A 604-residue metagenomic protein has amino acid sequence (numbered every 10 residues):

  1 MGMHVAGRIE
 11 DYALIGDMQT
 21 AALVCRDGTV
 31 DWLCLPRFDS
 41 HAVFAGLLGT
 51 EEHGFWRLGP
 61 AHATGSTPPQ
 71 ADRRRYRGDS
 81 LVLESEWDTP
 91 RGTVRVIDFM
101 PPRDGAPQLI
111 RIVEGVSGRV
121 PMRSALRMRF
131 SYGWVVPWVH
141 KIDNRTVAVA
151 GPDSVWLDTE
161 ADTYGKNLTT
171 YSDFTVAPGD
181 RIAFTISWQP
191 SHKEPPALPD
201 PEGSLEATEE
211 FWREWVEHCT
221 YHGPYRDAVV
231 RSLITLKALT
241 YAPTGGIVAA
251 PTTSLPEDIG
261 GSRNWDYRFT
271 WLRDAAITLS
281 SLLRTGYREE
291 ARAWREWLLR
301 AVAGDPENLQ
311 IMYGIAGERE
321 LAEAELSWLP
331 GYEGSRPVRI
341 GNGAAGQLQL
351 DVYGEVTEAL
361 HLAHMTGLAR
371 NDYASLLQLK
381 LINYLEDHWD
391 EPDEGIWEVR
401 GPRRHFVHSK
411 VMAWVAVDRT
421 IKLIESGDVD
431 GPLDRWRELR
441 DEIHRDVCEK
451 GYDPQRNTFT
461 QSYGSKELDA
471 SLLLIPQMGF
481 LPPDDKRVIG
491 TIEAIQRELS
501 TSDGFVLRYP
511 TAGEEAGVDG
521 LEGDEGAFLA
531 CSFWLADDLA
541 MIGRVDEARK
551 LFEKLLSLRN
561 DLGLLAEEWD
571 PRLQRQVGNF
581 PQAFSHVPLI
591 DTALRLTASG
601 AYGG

Functional and structural regions predicted by a protein language model:
M1-G604: Acidic, mature catalytic/reactive cores of soluble proteins
